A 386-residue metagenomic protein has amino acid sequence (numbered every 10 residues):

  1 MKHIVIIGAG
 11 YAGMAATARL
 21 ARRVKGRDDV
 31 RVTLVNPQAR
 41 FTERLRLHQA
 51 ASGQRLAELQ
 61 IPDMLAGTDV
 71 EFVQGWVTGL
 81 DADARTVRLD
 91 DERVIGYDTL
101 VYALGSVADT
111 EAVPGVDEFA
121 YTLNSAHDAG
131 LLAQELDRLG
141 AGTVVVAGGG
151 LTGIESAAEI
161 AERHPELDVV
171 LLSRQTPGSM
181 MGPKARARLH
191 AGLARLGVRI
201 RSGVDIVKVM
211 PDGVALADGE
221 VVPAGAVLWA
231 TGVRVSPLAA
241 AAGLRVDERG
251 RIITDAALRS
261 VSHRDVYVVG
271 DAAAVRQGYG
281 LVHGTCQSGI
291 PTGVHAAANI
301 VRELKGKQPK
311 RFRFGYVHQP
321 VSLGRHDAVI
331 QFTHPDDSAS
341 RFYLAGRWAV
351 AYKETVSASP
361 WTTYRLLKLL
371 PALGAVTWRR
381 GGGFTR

Functional and structural regions predicted by a protein language model:
M1-E71, E155-P183, L228: Beta1-alpha1 glycine-rich phosphate/pyrophosphate-binding loop at the start of Rossmann-like nucleotide-binding domains
M1-G13, P37-R55, A103, E118-G153 (+1 more regions): Conserved N-terminal glycine/acidic-rich loop preference
M1-H3, D69-T143, L228: FAD-binding core/adjacent interface of flavoenzyme oxidoreductases
I7, V35, I95-A108, V214 (+2 more regions): Short hydrophobic core segments
T17, Q287-F314: Internal hydrophobic alpha-helix adjacent to the cofactor/substrate pocket in enzyme cavities
E71-G79, I95, R163-A256: A Rossmann-like FAD-binding core segment of flavoenzymes
E118-G140, V221-A226, A230-P291, A298: FAD-site-proximal beta/loop scaffold in flavoenzymes
R325-R386: C-terminal auxiliary extensions adjacent to catalytic cores
